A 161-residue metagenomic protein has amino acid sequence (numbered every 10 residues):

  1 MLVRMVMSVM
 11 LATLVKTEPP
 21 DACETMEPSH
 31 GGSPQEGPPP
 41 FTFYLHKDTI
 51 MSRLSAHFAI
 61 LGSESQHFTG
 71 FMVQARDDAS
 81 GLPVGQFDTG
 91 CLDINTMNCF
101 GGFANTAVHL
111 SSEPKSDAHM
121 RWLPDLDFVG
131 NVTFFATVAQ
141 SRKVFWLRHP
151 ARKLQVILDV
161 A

Functional and structural regions predicted by a protein language model:
L2-R4, V9-W122, D127-A161: Structured recognition/catalytic domains enriched at protein termini, typified by the LPMO catalytic fold at the mature
